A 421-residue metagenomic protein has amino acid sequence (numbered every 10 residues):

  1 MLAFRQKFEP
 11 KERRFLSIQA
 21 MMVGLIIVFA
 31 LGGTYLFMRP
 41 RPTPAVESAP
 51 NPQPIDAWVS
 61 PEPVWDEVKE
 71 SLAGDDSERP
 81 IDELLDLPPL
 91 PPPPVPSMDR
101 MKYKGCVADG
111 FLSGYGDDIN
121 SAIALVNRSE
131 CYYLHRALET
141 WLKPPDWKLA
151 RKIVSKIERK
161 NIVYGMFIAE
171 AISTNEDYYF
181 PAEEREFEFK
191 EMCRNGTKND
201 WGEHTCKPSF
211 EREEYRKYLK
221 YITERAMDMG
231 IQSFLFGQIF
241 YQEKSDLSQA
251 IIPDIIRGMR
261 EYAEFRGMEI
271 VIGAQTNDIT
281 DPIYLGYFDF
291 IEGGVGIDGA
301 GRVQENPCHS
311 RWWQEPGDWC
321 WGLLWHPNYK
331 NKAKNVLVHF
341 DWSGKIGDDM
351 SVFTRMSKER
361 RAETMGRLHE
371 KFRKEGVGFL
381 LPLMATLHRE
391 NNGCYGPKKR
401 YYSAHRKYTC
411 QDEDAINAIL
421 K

Functional and structural regions predicted by a protein language model:
M1-L16: N-terminal Lys/Arg-rich, disordered targeting/topogenic segments
A3-R5, A20, A45-E47: Low-complexity, intrinsically disordered regulatory regions of large metazoan proteins
Q6, P10, M38-P40, P50: Generic cytosolic/nucleocytoplasmic N-terminal low-complexity/intrinsically disordered segments
A20-G33: Hydrophobic membrane-insertion alpha-helices, especially the h-region of bacterial N-terminal signal peptides
G33-A45: Hydrophobic single-pass membrane-insertion segments
P50-K421: Glycan-processing catalytic domains of CAZymes
